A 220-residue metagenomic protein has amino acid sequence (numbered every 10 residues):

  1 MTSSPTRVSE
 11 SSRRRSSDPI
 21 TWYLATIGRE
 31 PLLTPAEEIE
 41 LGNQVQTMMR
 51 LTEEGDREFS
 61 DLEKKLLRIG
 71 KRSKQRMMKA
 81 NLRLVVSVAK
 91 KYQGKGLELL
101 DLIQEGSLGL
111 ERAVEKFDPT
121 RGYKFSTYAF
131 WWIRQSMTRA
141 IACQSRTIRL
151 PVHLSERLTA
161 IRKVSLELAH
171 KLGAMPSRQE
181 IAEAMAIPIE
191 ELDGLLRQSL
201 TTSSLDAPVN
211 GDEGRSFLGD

Functional and structural regions predicted by a protein language model:
M1-V8: His/Asp/Glu-rich acidic catalytic environments and adjacent acidic regulatory segments
V8-R149, H153-E167, K171, E180 (+1 more regions): Alpha-helical promoter-recognition and RNA polymerase-docking modules of transcription initiation factors, dominated by
S145-T159, L196-D220: Conserved alpha/beta core segments of nucleic-acid transaction machinery
S165-N210: Long, charge-dense, solvent-exposed interaction surfaces that engage phosphate-rich ligands
